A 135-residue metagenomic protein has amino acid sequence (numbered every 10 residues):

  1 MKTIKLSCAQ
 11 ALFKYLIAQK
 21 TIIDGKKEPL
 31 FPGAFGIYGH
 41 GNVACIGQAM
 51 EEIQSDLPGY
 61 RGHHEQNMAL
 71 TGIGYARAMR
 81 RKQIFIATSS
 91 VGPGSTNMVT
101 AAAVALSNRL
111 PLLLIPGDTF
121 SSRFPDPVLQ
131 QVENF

Functional and structural regions predicted by a protein language model:
K2-F135: N-terminal alpha/beta PP-like core and its mobile active-site loop of ThDP/TPP-dependent enzymes
